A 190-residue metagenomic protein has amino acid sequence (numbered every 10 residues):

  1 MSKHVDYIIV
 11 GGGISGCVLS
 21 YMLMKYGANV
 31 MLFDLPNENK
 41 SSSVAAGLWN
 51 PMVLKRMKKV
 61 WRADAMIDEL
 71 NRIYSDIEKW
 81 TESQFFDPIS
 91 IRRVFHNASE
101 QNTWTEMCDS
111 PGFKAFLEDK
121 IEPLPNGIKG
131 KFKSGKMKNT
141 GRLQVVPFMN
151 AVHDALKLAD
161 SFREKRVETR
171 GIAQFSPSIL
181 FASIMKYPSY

Functional and structural regions predicted by a protein language model:
S2-G13: Beta1/beta-strand and adjacent pyrophosphate-binding region of the FAD-binding site in flavoprotein oxidoreductases
D6-I8, M31, R92: Conserved beta-strand elements of the Class I
G16: N-terminal Rossmann-fold NAD(P) dinucleotide-binding loop
L19, A28, S161: Short phosphate-binding/catalytic loops that engage adenosine nucleotides
Y21, K25, D154: Short, well-ordered alpha-helices that flank and scaffold nucleotide-derived cofactor binding pockets
M24-S43: Glycine-rich FAD pyrophosphate-binding loop
G47-K131: Dinucleotide-binding Rossmann-like beta1-alpha1 core, especially the glycine-rich loop that anchors the ADP
G135-P188: Helical element adjacent to the flavin cofactor pocket in flavoenzyme catalytic cores
